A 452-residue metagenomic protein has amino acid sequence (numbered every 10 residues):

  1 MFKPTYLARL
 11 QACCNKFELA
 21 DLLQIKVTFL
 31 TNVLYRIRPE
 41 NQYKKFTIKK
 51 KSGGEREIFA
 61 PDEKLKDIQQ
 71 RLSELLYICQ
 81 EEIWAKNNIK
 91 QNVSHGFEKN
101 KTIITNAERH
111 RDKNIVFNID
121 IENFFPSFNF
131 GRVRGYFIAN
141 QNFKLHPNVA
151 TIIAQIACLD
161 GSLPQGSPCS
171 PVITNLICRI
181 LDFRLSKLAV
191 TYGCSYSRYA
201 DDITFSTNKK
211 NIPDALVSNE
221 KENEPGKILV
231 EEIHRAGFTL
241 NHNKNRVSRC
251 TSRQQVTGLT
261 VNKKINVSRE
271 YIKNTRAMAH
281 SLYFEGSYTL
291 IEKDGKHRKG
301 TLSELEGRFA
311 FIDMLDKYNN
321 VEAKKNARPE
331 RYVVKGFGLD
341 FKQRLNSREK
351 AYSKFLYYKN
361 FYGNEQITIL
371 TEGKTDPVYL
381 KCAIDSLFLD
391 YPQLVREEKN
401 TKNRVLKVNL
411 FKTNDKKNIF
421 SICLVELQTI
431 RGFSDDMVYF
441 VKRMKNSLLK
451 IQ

Functional and structural regions predicted by a protein language model:
M1-K49, I58-E82, K86-I119, F124-S127 (+5 more regions): Right-hand nucleic-acid polymerase module
G54, I119, L163-S167, F361-I369: Glycine- and acidic
V116, S197-R198, T368: Hydrophobic "anchor" residues on beta-strands that sit immediately upstream of conserved functional sites
I119-I121, K209, G373, C382: Residues immediately flanking
I138-I153, N175-A200, T204-I212: Active-site palm subdomain of RNA-directed nucleic acid polymerases
S197-D201, N243, N364: Short Gly/Ser/Thr- and Asp/Glu-enriched loop/turn motifs at secondary-structure junctions
K335-Q452: Acidic, divalent-metal-binding catalytic cores of TOPRIM and closely related two-metal-ion phosphodiester/pyrophosphate
